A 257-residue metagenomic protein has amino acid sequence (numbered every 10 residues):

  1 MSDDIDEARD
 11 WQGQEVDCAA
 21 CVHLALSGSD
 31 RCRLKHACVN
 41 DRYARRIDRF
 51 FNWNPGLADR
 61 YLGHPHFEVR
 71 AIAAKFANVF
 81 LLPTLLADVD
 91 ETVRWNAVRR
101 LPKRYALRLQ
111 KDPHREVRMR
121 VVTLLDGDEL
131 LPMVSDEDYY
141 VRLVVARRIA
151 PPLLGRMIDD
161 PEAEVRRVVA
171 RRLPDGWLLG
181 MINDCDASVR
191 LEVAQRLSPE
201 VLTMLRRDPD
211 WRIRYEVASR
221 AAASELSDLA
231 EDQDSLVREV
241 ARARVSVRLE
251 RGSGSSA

Functional and structural regions predicted by a protein language model:
M1-P83, A87-E91, Y215-E225, A230-A257: N-terminal alpha-helical scaffold/docking segments in eukaryotic complex subunits
R31-F50, F67-V79, T92-K103, R108-K111 (+7 more regions): Structural detector for internal amphipathic alpha-helices that build alpha-solenoid repeat scaffolds
G56, A77-L81, K103-Y105, G127-E129 (+4 more regions): Short "repeat-start/strand-capping" segments in structured domains, especially the N-termini of parallel beta-helix
L57-P65, P83-T92, R100, L107-P113 (+5 more regions): Alpha-solenoid HEAT/Armadillo-like helical repeat scaffolds in large eukaryotic proteins
